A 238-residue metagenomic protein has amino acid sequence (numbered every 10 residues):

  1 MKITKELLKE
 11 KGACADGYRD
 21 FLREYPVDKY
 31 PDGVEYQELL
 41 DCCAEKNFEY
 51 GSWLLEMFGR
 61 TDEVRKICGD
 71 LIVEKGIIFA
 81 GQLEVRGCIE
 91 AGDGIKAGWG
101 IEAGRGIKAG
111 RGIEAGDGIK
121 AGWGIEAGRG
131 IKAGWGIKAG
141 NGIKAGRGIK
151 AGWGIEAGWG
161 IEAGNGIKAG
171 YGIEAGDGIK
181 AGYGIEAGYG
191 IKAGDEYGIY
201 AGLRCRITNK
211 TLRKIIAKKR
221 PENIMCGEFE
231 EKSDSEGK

Functional and structural regions predicted by a protein language model:
M1-A103, K108, G112-A115, K120-K238: Short, glycine-biased loop/turn motifs at secondary-structure junctions and in low-complexity Ser/Thr/Pro-rich termini
